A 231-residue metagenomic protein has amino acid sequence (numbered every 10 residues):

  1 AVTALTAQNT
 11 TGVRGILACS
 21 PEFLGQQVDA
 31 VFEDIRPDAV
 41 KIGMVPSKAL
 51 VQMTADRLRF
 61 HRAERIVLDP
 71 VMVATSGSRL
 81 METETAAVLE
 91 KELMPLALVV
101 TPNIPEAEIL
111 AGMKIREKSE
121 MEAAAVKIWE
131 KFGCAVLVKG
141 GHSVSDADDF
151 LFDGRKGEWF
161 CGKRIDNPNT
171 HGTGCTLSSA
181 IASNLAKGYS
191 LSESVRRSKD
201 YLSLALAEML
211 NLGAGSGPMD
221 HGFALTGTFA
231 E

Functional and structural regions predicted by a protein language model:
A1-T75, R79, G227: Conserved N-terminal subdomain of the carbohydrate kinase-like
G12-A18, S78-T83, G112-R116, D166: Short glycine-enriched, charge-decorated loop/helix-capping segments at active-site entrances that position
T83-G157: Conserved phosphate/ATP/ADP-binding segment of small-molecule kinases
E108-I109, N167-L191: Short, small-residue alpha-helix embedded
K114-M121, A186-R196: Short, charged, surface-exposed loops that flank catalytic or proteolytic processing sites
G157-H171: Short pre-catalytic strand/loop immediately N-terminal to key active-site residues, enriched for Gly-Thr
S192-E231: Charged C-terminal helix
